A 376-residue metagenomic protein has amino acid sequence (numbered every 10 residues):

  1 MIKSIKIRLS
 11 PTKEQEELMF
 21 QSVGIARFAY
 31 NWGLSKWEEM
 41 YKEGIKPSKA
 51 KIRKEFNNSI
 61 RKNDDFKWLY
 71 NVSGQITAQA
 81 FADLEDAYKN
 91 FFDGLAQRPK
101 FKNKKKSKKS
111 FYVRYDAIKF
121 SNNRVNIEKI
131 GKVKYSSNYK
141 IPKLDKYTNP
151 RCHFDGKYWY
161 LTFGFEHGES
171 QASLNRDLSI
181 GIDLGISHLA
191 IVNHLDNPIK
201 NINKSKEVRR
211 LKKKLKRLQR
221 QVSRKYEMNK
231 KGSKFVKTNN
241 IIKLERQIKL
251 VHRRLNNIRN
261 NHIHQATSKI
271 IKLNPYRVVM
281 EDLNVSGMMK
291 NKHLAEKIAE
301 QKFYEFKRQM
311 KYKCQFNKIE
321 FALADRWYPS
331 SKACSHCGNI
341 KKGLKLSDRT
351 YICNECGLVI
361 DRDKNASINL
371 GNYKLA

Functional and structural regions predicted by a protein language model:
M1-T77: Gly/serine-rich nucleotide phosphate-binding loop at the start of the catalytic core of nucleotide/ADP-ribose-handling
K3, K143, G156-A376: Positively charged, helix-rich recognition surfaces that bind polyanionic ligands
S4-R8, K132, N149-R151, S179: Well-ordered beta-strand positions in beta-sheet-rich domains
I5-L9, V133-S136, I199-I202: Generic detection of short hydrophobic beta-strand segments and adjacent strand-loop junctions
G33, A80-F92, K364-L375: Stable alpha-helical structural segments in soluble proteins, enriched in small hydrophobic residues
L34, E38-Y41, Y88, F92-P99 (+1 more regions): Long, hydrophobic, amphipathic alpha-helical segments used as structural scaffolds
I52-F154: Acidic carboxylate diad motif detector
